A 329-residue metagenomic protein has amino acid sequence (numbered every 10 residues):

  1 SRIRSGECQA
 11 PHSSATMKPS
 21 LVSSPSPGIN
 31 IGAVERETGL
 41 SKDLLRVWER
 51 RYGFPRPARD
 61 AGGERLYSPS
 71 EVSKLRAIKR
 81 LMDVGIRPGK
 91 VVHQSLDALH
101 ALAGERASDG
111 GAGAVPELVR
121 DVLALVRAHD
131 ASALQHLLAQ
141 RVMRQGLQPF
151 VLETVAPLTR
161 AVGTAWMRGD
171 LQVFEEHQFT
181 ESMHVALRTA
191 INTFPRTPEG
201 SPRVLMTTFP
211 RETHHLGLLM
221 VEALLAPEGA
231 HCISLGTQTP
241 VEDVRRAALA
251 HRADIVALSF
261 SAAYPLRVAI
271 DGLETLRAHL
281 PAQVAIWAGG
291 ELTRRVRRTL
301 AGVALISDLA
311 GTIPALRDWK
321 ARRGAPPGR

Functional and structural regions predicted by a protein language model:
S1, S5, S13-S14: Serine residues within intrinsically disordered or low-complexity segments
S5, D170-Q172, Q178-R329: C-terminal regulatory/effector modules of DNA-binding transcriptional regulators
H12-I29: A detector for short, charged/polar N-terminal pre-domain segments
I29-N30, D43, R76, M220 (+1 more regions): Short Gly/charged-rich anion-binding patches and loops
I31, L45, L273: Generic structural marker for isolated residues within well-ordered, non-membrane alpha-helices of soluble domains
V34: Short alpha-helical "recognition helix" segments of helix-turn-helix
E37, S41-P195: Long amphipathic alpha-helical segments
